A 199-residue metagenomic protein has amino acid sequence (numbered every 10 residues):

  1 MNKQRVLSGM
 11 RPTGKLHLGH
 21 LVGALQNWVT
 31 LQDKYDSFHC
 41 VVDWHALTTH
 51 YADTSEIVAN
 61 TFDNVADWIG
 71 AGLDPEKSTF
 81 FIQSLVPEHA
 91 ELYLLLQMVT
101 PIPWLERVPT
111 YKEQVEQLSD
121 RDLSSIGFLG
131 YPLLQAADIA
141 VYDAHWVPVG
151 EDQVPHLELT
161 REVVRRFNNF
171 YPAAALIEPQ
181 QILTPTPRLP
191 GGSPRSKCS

Functional and structural regions predicted by a protein language model:
M1-N2, L183: A short, polar/charged loop/turn motif at coil->beta-strand junctions and beta-hairpin connectors
N2-A137: N-terminal Rossmann-like or analogous alpha/beta NTP/dinucleotide-binding catalytic cores that position adenine
K112-S199: Active-site cores that bind ATP or allylic diphosphates and position pyrophosphate for catalysis
